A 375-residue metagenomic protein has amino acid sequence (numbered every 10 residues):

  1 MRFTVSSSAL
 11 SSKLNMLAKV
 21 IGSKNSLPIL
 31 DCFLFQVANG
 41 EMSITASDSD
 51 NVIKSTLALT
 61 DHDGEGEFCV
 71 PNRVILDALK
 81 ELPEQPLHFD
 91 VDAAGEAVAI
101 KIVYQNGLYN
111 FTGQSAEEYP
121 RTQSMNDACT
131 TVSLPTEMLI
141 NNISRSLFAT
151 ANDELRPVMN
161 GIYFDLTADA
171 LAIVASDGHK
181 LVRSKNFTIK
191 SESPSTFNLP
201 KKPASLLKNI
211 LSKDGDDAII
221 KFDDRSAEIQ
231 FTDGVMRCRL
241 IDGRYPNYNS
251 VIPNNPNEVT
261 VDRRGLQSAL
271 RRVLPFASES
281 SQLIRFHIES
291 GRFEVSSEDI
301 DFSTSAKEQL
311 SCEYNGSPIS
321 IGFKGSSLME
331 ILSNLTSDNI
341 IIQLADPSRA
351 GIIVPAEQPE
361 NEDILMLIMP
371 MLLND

Functional and structural regions predicted by a protein language model:
M1-D375: Structural preference for solvent-exposed beta-strand-turn elements and adjacent flexible terminal/loop segments within
